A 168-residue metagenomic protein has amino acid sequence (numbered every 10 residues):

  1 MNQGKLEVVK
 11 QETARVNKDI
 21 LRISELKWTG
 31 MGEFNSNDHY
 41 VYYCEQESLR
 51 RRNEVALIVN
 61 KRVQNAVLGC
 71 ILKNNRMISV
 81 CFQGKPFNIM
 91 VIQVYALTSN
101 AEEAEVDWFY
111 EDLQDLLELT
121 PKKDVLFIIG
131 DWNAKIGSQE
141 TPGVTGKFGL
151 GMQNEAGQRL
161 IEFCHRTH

Functional and structural regions predicted by a protein language model:
M1-H168: A shared catalytic/ligand-binding motif for oxyanion handling
